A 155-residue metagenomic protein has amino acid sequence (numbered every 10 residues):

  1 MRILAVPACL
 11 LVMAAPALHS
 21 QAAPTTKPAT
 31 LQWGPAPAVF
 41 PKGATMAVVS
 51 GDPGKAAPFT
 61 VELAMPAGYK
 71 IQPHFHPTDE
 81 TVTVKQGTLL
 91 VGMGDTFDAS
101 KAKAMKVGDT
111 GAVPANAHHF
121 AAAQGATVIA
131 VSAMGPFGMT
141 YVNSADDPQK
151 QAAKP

Functional and structural regions predicted by a protein language model:
M1-L4: Positively charged n-region of N-terminal signal peptides that target proteins for export
V6-P16: Bacterial N-terminal signal peptides
L18-F59, A102, S144-P155: A short, N-terminal "cap"/entry segment at the start of jelly-roll beta-barrel domains of the cupin/DSBH fold
P24, S100, F120-P155: Double-stranded beta-helix
D52-G54, L89, D95-N116: Short acidic-glycine-tyrosine-enriched beta hairpin
P66-Y69, H76-T96: Glycine- and acidic-residue-biased ligand/ion/polar-headgroup-sensing regions
I71-P73, V91-G92, V113, H118-Q124: Short beta-strand His + acidic residue motifs that chelate non-heme Fe in jelly-roll/DSBH and cupin folds
